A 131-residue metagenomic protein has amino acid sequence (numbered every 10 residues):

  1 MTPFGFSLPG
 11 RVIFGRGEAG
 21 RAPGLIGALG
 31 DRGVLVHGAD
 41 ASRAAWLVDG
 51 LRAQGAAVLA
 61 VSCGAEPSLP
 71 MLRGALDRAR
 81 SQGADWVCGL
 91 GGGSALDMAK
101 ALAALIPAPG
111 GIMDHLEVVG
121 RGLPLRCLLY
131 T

Functional and structural regions predicted by a protein language model:
M1-W86: ATP/NTP phosphate-donor binding region
A56, L125-R126: A short helix->loop->beta-strand "cap" motif at the edges of active sites that frequently abuts
S62, A104-M113: Glycine- (often His-adjacent) and acidic-residue-rich active-site loop that binds/positions the CoA thioester
L76, A95-A108: Short Gly/Thr/Asp-enriched flexible loops that form oxyanion-binding sites at enzyme active sites
W86, R126-C127: Generic beta-strand structural signal
G89-A95: Gly/Ser-rich catalytic serine loop of serine hydrolases
G110-L125: Short mixed-charge
Y130-T131: Conserved small/polar residues in nucleotide/adenosyl-binding loops
